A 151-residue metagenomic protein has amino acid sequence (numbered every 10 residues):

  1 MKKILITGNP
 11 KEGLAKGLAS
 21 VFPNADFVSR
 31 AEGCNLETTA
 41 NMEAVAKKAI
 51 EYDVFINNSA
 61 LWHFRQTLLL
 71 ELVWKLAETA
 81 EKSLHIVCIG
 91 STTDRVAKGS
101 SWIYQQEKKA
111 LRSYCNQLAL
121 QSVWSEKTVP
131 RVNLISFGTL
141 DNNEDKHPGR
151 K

Functional and structural regions predicted by a protein language model:
M1-F27: Canonical Rossmann dinucleotide-binding motif of NAD(H)/NADP(H)-dependent dehydrogenases/reductases, specifically
K3-I6, F55-I56, I86: Conserved hydrophobic beta-strands of the Rossmann-like cofactor-binding core in SDR/related NAD(P)H-dependent
A25-A44, L61-H63, T67: Adenosine-cofactor binding site in Rossmann-like domains, unifying the SAM/SAH pocket of S-adenosylmethionine-dependent
T39-E51, E71-W74: Conserved amphipathic alpha-helix within the SDR
E51-Y52, S83: Local beta-strand N-terminus motif with an aromatic residue
A60-F64, W74-E78, K82-E126, S136-E144: Catalytic loop of short-chain dehydrogenase/reductase
R131: Short, small/polar-rich loop/turn modules that mediate ligand/substrate recognition or access, typified
D145-K151: A conserved structural motif in NAD(P)-dependent oxidoreductases
